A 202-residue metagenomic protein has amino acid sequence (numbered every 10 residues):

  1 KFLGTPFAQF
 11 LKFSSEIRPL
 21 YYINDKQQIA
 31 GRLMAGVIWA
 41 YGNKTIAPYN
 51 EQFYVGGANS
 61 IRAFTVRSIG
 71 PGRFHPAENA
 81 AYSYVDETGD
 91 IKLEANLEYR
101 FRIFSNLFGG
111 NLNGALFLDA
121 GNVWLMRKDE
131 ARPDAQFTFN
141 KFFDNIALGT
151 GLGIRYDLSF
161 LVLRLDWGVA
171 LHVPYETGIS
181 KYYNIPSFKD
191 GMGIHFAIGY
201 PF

Functional and structural regions predicted by a protein language model:
K1-N111, L116-F139, S180, Y200: C-terminal outer-membrane beta-barrel translocator/porin domains of Gram-negative envelope proteins and their
L11, L148, M192: Exposed loop/turn and edge beta-strand positions of beta-sandwich/beta-sheet ligand-binding modules
Q27-I29, G110-L112, G151, S159-L161 (+1 more regions): A generic structural signal for ordered secondary structure
N113-L116, A120, A170-M192: C-terminal/domain-terminus segments
P133-Y183, F202: C-terminal structured "cap/appendage" subdomains that terminate the fold
L158, F188-F202: Outer-membrane beta-barrel "beta-signal"
